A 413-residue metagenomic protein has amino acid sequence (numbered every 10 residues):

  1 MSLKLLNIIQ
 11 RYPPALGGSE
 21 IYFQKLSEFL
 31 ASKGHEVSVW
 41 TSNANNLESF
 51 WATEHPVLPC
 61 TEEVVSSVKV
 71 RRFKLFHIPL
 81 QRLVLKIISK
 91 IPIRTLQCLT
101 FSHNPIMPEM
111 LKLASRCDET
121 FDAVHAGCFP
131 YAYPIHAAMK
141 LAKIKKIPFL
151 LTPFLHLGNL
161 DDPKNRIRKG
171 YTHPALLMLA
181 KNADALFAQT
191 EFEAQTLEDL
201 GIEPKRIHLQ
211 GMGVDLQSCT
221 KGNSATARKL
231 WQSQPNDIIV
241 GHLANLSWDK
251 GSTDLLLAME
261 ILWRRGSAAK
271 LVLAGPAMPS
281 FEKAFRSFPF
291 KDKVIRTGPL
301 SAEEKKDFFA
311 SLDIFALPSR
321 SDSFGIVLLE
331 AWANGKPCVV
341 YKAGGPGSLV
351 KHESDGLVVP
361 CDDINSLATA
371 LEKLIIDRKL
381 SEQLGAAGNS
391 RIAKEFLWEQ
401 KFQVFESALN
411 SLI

Functional and structural regions predicted by a protein language model:
T53-P59, T220-S233: A short helix/loop element that forms part of the nucleotide-sugar donor recognition site in Leloir-type
Y133, P148-L151, H156-N182, E193: Nucleotide-sugar donor phosphate/pyrophosphate-binding loop at the beta->alpha transition of glycosyltransferases
V214, L243-A244, L256, K270-K283 (+1 more regions): Glycosyltransferase donor-sugar binding loop
Q234-K250, L256-M259, V272: Conserved donor-binding/catalytic core segment of Leloir-type glycosyltransferases
E282-L300: Nucleotide-activated donor-binding/catalytic signature segment of Leloir-type glycosyltransferases, i.e., the conserved
R320: Aromatic "clamp/platform" in nucleotide-sugar-dependent glycosyltransferases that forms part of the donor/acceptor
P337-V340: Short hydrophobic beta-strand element within catalytic cores of glycosyltransferases and related nucleotide-activated
H352-E353, L357-I364, K373-K379: Conserved acidic donor-binding segment of nucleotide-sugar-dependent glycosyltransferases
